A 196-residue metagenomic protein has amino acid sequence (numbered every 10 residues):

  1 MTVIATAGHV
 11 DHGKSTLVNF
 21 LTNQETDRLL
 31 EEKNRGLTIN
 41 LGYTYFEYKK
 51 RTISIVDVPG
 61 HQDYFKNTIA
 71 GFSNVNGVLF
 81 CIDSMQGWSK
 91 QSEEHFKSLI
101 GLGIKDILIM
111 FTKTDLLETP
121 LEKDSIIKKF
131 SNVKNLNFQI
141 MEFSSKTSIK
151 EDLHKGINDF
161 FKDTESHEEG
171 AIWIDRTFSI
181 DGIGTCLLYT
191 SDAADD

Functional and structural regions predicted by a protein language model:
M1-E31, Y43-F46: Conserved G1/Walker A P-loop phosphate-binding module
T26-R35, F160-G170: Active-site phosphate-binding and catalytic loops of NTP-dependent enzymes
L29-F65, I69-G77: Switch I (G2) and immediately adjacent beta-strands of P-loop GTPase domains
N74-E93, T114-P120: Conserved Switch II/interswitch segment of TRAFAC-class P-loop GTPases
V78-C81, I104-K113, N135-E142: Conserved beta-strand/loop subsegment of P-loop NTPase cores
L117-H167, D175: Canonical P-loop GTPase G-domain recognition
E169-G184: Short, basic/aromatic beta-hairpin or loop at an interaction surface
Y189-D196: Conserved small/polar residues in nucleotide/adenosyl-binding loops
